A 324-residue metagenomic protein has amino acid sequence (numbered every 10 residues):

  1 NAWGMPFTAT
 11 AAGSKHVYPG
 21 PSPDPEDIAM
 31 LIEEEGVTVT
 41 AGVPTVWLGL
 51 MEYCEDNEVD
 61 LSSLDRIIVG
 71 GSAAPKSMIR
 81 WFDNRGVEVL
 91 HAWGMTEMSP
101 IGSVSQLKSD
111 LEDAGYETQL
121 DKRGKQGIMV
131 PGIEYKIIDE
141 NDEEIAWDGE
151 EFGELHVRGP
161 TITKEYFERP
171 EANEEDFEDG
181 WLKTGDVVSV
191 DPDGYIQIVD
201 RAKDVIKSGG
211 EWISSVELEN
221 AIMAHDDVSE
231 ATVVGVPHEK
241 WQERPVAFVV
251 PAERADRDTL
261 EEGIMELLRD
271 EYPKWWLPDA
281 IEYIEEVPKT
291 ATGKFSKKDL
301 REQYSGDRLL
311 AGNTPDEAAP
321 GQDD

Functional and structural regions predicted by a protein language model:
N1-T38, Y53: Conserved AMP-binding/adenylation subdomain of ANL enzymes
A11-S14, E34-G42, L48-D121, E134 (+1 more regions): Gly/Ser/Thr-rich phosphate-binding loop
T40, G159, K164-E165, V187-W276 (+2 more regions): AMP-binding/adenylate-forming catalytic core of the ANL superfamily
G71, G94, G127, D186 (+1 more regions): Active-site glycine-centered loops adjacent to acidic/histidine catalytic or metal-binding residues that shape
L111, I128-G132, E143-E175, E211-I213: Conserved ATP/PPi-binding loop(s) of AMP-dependent carboxylate-activating enzymes
G132-H156, P192-D193, A255-E261, S296: Conserved beta-loop-beta connector loops within the AMP-binding
D204, E262, K297-G312, D316 (+1 more regions): AMP-dependent adenylate-forming
Y272-K294, G312-G321: AMP-binding/adenylate-forming catalytic domain of the ANL superfamily
